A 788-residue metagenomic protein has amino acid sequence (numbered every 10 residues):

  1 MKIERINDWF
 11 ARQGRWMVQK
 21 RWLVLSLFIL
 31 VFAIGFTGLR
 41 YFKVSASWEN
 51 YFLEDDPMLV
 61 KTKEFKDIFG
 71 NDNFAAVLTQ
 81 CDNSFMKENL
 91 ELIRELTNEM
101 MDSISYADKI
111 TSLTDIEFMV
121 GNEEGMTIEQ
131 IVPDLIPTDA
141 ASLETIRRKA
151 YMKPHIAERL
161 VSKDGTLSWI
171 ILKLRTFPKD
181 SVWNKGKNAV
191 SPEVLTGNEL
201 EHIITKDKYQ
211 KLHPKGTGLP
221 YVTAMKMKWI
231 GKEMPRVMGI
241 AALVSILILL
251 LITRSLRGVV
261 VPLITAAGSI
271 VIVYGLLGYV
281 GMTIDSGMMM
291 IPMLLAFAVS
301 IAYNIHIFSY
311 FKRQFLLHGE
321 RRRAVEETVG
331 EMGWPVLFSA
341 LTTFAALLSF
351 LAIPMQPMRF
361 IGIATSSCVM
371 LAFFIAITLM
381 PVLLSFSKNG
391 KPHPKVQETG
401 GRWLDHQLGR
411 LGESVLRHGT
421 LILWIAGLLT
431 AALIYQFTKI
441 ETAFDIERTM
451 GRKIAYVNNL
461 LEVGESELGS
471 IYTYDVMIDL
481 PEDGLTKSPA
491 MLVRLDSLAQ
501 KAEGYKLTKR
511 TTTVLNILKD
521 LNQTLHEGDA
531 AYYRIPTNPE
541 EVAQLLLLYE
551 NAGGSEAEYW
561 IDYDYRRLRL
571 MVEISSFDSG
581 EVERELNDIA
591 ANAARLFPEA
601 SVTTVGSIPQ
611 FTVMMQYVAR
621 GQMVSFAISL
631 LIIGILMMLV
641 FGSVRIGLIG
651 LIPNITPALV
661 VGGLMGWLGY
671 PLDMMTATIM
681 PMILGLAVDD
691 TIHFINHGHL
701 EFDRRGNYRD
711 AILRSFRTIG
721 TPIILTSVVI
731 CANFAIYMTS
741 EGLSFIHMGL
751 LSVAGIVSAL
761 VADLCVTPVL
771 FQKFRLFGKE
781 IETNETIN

Functional and structural regions predicted by a protein language model:
M1-F28, E326, F374-T430, D703 (+2 more regions): Interfacial helix-loop-helix hairpins and adjacent transmembrane helices of multi-pass alpha-helical membrane proteins
V24-L25, I29-M58, T79, A352-P357 (+4 more regions): Transmembrane helices with small-residue packing motifs
D67, E91, P137-S255, L492-D496 (+1 more regions): Extracytoplasmic
G231-T283, A352-Q356, V624-Y670, T739: Interfacial segments of transmembrane alpha-helices in multi-pass membrane proteins
M234-R236, L263, Y303, L316-I353 (+4 more regions): Pore- and gate-forming transmembrane helices of large, multi-pass membrane proteins
I248, V280, L337-M380, G634-M638 (+4 more regions): Hydrophobic, glycine/alanine-rich multi-pass transmembrane helices and their short helix-loop junctions in large
V273, L277-K391, I736-T739: Hydrophobic alpha-helical segments
R410, S414, H418-P539: Juxtamembrane segments of multi-pass membrane proteins
